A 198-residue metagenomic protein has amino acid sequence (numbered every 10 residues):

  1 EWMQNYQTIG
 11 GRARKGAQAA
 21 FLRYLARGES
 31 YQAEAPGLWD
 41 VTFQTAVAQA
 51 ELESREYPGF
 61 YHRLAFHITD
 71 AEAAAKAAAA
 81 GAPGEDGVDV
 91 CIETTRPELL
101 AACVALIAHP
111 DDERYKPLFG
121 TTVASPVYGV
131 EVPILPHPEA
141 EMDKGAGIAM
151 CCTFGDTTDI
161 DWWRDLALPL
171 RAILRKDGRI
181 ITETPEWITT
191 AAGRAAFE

Functional and structural regions predicted by a protein language model:
E1, Y6, G10-I188: NTP-handling and nucleic-acid-processing catalytic cores
E186-E198: Acidic, Ser/Thr-rich peripheral helices and adjacent loops at domain boundaries
